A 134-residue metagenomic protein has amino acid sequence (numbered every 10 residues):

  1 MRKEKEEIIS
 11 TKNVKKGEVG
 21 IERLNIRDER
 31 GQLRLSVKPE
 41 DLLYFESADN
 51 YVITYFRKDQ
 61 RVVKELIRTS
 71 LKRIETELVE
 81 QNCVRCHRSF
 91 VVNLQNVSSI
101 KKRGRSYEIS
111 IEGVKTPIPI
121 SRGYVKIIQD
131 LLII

Functional and structural regions predicted by a protein language model:
M1-K3: Transmembrane alpha-helices and immediately adjacent membrane-cytoplasm interface residues in multi-pass integral
K5-I109: Conserved binding/recognition cores within well-folded domains
Q95-I134: Long, non-transmembrane cytosolic or organellar matrix-exposed soluble domains/tails of integral membrane proteins
